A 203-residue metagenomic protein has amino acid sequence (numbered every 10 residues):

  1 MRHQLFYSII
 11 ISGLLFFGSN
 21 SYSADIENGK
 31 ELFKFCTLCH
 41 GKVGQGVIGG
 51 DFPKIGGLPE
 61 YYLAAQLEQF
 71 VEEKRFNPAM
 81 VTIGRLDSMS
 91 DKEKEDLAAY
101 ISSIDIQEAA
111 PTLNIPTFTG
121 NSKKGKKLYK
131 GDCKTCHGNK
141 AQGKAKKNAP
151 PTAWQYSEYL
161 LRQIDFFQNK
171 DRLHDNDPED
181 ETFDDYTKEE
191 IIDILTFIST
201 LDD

Functional and structural regions predicted by a protein language model:
M1-I9: Bacterial N-terminal signal peptides that target proteins for export
S8-F16: Bacterial N-terminal signal peptides
G18-F33, G46-D51, S102-Y129, K144 (+1 more regions): Electrostatic cytochrome c docking/interface patches
N28-E31, Y62, A79, K92 (+6 more regions): Extracytoplasmic/secreted proteins, especially bacterial periplasmic and envelope-associated proteins
G29, K34-K42, L97, I101 (+4 more regions): The canonical Cys-X-X-Cys-His
K30-G56, Y61-Q69: N-terminal targeting signals for Sec/Tat export/insertion, comprising classic cleavable signal peptides
I48-K54, Q69-I104, A109-I115, K146-P151 (+1 more regions): Axial heme c-ligation environment in periplasmic c-type cytochrome domains
S122-D165: Conserved small-residue-rich
